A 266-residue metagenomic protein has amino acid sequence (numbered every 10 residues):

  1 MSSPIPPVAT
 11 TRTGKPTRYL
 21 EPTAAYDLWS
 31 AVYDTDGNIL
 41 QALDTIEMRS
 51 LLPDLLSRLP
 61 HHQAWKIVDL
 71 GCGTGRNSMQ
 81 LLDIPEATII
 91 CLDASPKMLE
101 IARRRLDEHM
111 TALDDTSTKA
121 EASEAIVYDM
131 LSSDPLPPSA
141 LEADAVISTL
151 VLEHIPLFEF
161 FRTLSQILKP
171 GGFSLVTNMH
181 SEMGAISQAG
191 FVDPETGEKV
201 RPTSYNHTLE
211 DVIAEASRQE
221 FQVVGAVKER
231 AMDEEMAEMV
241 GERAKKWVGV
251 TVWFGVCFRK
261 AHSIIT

Functional and structural regions predicted by a protein language model:
S2-H62, R76-Q80: Conserved class I S-adenosyl-L-methionine
W65-S133: Class I SAM-dependent methyltransferase SAM/SAH-binding core
P135-V146: A short acidic, Gly/Pro-enriched loop at the edge of an enzyme's catalytic core that lines a small-molecule cofactor
D144-F158: A short SAM/SAH-binding and catalytic strip from SAM-dependent methyltransferases
E159-F173: A short glycine-rich, Lys/Arg-flanked "PGG" loop and its adjoining helix->strand segment in the class I
F173-T203: Conserved class I S-adenosyl-L-methionine
S204-V227: Short alpha-helix
M239-T266: Core SAM-dependent methyltransferase catalytic element
